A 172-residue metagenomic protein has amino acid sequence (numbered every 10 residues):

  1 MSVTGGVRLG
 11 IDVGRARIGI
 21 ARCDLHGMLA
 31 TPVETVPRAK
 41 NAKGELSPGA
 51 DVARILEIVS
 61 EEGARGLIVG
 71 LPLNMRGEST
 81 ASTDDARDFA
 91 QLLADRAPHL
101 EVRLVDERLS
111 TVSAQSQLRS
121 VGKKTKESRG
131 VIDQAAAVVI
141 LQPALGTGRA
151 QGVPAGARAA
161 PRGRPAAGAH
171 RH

Functional and structural regions predicted by a protein language model:
M1-L9, A16-H172: Phosphate- and other anionic-substrate recognition elements at nucleic-acid/protein interfaces
